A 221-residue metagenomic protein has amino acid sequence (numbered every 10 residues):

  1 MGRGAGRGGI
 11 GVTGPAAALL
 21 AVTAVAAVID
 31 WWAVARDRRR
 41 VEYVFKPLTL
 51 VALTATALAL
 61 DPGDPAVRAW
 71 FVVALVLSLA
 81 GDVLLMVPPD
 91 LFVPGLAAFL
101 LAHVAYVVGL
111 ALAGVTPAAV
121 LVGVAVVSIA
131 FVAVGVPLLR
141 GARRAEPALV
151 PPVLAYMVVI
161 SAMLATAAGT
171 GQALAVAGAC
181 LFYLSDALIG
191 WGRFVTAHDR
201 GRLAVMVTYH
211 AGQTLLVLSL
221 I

Functional and structural regions predicted by a protein language model:
G2, G6-I221: Polytopic alpha-helical membrane-helix bundles and their juxtamembrane interface segments in multi-pass membrane
